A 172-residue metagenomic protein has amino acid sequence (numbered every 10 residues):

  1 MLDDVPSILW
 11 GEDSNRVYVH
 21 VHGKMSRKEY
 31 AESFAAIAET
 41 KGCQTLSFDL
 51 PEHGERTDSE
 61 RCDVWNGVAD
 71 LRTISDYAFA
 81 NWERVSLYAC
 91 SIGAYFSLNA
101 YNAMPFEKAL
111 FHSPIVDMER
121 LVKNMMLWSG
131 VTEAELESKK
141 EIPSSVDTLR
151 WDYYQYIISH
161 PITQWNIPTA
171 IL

Functional and structural regions predicted by a protein language model:
L2-G11: A short loop-to-beta-strand scaffold at the N-terminal edge of the catalytic core in hydrolase folds
N15-G23: Short beta-strand element of the alpha/beta-hydrolase
G23-A36: The serine-hydrolase catalytic nucleophile loop
M25, G54-F79: Catalytic nucleophile-loop/oxyanion-hole region of alpha/beta-hydrolase and closely related hydrolase-like folds
A35-T57: Conserved alpha/beta-hydrolase
L87-A89, H112: Short beta-strand immediately N-terminal to the catalytic nucleophile in serine-hydrolase-like folds
A89-S97: Gly/Ala-rich beta-loop-alpha elbow adjacent to hydrolase catalytic centers
P105-L172: The alpha/beta-hydrolase serine catalytic core
